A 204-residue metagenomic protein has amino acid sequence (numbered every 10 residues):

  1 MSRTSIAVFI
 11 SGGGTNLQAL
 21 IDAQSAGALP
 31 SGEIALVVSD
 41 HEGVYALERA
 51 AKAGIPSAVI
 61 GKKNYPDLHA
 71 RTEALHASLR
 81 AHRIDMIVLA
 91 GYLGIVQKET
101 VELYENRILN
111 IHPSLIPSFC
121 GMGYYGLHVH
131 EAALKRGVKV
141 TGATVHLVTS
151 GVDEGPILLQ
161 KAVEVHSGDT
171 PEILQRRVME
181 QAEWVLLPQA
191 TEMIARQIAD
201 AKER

Functional and structural regions predicted by a protein language model:
M1-R204: One-carbon transfer enzymes
